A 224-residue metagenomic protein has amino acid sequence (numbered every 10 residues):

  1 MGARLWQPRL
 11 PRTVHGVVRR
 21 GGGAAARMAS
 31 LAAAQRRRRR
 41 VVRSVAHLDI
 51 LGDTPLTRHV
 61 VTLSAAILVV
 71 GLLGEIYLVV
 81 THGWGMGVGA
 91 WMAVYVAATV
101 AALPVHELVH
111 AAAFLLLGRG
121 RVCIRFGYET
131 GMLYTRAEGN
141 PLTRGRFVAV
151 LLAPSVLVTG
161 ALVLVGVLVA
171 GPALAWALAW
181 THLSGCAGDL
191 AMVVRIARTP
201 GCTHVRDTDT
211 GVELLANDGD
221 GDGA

Functional and structural regions predicted by a protein language model:
R4-H82, T130-A216, A224: Metalloprotease/metallohydrolase-associated module, dominated by Zn2+-dependent proteases
W84-M86, I124: Short acidic alpha-helical/loop segments enriched in Asp/Glu that coordinate divalent cations
G87-L103: Short pre-active-site segment immediately N-terminal to the catalytic Zn-binding motif
A98-L103, E107, T181-D189: Alpha-helical transmembrane segments of multi-pass membrane proteins
P104, L108-A113, V156, A191: Active-site His/Glu-centered metal-binding helix of metallohydrolases
E107-P141: Small-residue-rich helix-interface/hinge motifs
